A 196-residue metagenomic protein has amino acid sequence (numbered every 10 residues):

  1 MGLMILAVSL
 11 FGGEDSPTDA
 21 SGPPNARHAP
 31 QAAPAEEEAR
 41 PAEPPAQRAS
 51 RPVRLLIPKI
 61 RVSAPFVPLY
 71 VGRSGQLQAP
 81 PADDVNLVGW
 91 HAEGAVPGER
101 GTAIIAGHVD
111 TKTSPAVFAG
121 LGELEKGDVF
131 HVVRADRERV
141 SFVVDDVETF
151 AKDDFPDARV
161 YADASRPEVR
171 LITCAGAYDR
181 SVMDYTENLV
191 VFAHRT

Functional and structural regions predicted by a protein language model:
I5-E125, R134-D136, D146-T196: Solvent-exposed, non-transmembrane regions of membrane-associated and secreted proteins
